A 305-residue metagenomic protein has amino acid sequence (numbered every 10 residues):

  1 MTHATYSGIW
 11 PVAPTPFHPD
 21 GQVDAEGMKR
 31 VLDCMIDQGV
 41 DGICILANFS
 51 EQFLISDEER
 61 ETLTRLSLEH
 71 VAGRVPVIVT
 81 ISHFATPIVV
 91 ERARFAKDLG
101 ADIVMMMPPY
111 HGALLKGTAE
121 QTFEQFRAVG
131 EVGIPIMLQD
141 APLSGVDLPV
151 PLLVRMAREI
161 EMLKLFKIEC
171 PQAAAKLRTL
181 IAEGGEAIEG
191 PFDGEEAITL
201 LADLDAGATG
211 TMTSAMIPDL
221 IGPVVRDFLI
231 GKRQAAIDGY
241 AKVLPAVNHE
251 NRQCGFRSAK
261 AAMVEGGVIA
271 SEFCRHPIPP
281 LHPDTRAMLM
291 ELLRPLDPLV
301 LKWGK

Functional and structural regions predicted by a protein language model:
T2, G184, A270: Short, conserved catalytic or adaptor-binding loops enriched in Gly and charged residues
H3-G145, W303-G304: Active-site beta->alpha loop and helix N-cap motifs at the rims of alpha/beta catalytic domains
W10-P14, Q38, L204-A208, M216 (+1 more regions): C-terminal alpha-helical cap/extension of soluble enzyme domains
M28, T64, V89, L177 (+4 more regions): A general structural signal for well-ordered alpha-helical segments in protein cores
Q38, T62, L66-V71, F95-L99 (+8 more regions): Alpha-helical structural signal in soluble globular domains
I55-E58, K116-A119, P149-P151, P223-R226 (+2 more regions): Short secondary-structure transition/capping segments
L114-L115, K176, A261: Flexible glycine/acidic-rich beta-alpha junction loops that bind and position SAM and/or redox cofactors in anaerobic
V132, P142-Q253: Catalytic alpha/beta core domains of metabolic enzymes, predominantly
